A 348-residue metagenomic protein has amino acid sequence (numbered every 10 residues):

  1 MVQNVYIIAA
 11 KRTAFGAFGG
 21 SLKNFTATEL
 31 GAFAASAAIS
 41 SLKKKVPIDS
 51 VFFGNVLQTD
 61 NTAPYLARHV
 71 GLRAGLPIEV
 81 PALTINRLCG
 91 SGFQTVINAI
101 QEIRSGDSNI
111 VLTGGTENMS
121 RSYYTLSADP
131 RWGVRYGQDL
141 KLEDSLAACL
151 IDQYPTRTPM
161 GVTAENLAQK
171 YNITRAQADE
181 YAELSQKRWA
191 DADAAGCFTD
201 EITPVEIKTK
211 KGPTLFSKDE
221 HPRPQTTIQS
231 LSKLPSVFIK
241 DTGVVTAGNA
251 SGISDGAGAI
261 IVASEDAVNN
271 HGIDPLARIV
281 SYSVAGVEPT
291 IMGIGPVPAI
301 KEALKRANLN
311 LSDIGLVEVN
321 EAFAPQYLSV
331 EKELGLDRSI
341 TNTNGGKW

Functional and structural regions predicted by a protein language model:
V2-V70, A74, I78-P81, T163-R175 (+4 more regions): Conserved active-site "lid/cap" helical segment
I7, V46-N55, P81-N86, V111-G115 (+5 more regions): Beta-strand segments within the central parallel beta-sheet cores of soluble alpha/beta enzyme folds
I8, I48-V51, G92, A99 (+8 more regions): Buried hydrophobic positions in well-ordered alpha/beta secondary-structure cores of metabolic enzymes
R12-T13, N24, T28-F33, Q177-N270 (+1 more regions): N-terminal extracellular/periplasmic Venus flytrap/periplasmic-binding protein-like
F25, N55-I110, K141, Y154-M160 (+2 more regions): Conserved catalytic cysteine-centered active-site region of acyl-thioester-dependent Claisen-condensing enzymes
N86-E117, A168-C197, A259-D266, K332: Active-site-proximal alpha-helical scaffold in enzymes
I110-N166: Flexible glycine-/small-residue-enriched beta->alpha junction loops that bind anionic phosphate/pyrophosphate groups
V162-E165, E201, T209, V280-W348: Active-site pocket-lining segment
